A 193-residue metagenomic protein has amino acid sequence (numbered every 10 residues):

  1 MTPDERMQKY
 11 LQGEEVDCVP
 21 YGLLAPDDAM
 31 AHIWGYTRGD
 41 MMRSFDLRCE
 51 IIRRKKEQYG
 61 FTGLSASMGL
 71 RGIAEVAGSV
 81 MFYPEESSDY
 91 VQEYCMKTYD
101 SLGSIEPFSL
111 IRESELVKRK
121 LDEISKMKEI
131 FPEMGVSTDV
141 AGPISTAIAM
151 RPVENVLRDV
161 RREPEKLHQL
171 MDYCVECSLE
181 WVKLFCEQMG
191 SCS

Functional and structural regions predicted by a protein language model:
M1-S193: Catalytic cores of TIM-barrel enzymes
